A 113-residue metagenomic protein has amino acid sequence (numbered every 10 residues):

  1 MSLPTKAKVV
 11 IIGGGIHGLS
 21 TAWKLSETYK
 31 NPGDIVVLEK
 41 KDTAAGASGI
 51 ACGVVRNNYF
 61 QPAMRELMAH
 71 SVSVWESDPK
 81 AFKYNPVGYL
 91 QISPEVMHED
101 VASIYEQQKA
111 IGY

Functional and structural regions predicted by a protein language model:
S2-H17, V36: Beta1/beta-strand and adjacent pyrophosphate-binding region of the FAD-binding site in flavoprotein oxidoreductases
S2-P4, Y29, Y84: Short, flexible hinge/linker loops that cap or flank conserved catalytic cores
K6, P32-G33, V87: A general structural motif
G13, E39, S93: Short beta-strand/turn micro-motifs composed of small residues that flank or help shape donor/cofactor-binding pockets
G18, A44, E99: Flexible, glycine-rich phosphate/dinucleotide-binding loops and adjacent beta-alpha linkers at cofactor/substrate
S26-A51: Glycine-rich FAD pyrophosphate-binding loop
C52-Y113: Dinucleotide-binding Rossmann-like beta1-alpha1 core, especially the glycine-rich loop that anchors the ADP
